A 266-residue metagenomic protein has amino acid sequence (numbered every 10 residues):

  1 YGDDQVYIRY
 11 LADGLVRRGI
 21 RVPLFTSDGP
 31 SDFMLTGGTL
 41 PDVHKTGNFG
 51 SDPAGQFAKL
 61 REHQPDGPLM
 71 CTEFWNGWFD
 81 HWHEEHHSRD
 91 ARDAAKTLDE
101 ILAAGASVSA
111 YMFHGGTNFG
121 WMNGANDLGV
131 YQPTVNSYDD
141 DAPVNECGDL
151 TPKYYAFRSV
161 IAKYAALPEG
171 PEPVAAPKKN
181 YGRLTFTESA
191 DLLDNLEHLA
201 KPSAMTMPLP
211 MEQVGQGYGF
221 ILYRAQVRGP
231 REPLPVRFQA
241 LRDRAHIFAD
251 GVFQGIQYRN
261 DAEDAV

Functional and structural regions predicted by a protein language model:
Y1-D3, S31-L35, D52-A54, G77-D80 (+3 more regions): Flexible loop/turn segments at secondary-structure boundaries
Y1-D42: Active-site neighborhood of glycoside hydrolase catalytic domains
V6-Y7, S88-A95, G219, Q239 (+1 more regions): Short, glycine/acidic-rich beta->alpha junctions
V22-T26, G105-F113, L167-E172: Acidic/polar loop patches that form or flank catalytic/metal-binding clefts of enzymes that bind anionic ligands
G50-N145, D149, A156-K163: Catalytic-core region of carbohydrate-active enzymes that cleave or remodel glycosidic bonds
L128-T134, F248-A265: Solvent-exposed beta-strand/loop surfaces of large extracellular or lumenal domains
D149, S159-L234, Q239, R259: Extended carbohydrate-recognition surfaces in non-catalytic/accessory domains of CAZymes and lectin-like proteins
P233-A249, V266: Aromatic-lined ligand-binding clefts that engage carbohydrates, nucleic acids, or primary amines
